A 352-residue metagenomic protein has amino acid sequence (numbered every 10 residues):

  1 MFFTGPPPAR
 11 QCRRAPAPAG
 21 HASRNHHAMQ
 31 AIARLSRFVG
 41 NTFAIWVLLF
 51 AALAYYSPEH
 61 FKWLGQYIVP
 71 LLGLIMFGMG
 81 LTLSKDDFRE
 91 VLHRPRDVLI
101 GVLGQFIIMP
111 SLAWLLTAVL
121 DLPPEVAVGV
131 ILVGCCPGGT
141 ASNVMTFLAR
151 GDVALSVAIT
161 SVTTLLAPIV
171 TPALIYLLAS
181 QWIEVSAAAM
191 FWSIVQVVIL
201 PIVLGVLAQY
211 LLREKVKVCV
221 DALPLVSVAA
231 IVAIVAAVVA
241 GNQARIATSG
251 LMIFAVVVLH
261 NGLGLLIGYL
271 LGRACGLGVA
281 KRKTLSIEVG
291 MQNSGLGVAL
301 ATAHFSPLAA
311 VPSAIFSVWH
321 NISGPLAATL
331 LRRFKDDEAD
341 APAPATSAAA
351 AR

Functional and structural regions predicted by a protein language model:
F2-F3: Aromatic (phenylalanine/tyrosine) cluster motif
A17-R24: N-terminal polybasic/positive-inside topogenic patches
R24-R352: Alpha-helical transmembrane segments of multi-pass small-molecule/ion transporters
